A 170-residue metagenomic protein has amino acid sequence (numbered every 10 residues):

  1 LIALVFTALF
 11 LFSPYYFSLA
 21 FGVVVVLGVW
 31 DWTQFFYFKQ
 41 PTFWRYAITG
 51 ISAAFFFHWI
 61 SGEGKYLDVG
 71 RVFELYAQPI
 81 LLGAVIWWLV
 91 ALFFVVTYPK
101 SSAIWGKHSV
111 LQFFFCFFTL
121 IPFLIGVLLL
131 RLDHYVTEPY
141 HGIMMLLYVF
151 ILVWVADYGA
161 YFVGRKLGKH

Functional and structural regions predicted by a protein language model:
L1-H170: Membrane-embedded alpha-helical bundles of polytopic integral membrane proteins
